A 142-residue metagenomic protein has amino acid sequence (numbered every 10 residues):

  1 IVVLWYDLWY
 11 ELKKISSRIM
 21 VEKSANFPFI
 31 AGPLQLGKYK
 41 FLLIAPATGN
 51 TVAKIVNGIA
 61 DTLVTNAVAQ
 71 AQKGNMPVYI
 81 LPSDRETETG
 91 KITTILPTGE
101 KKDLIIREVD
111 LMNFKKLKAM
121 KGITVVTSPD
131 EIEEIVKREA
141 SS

Functional and structural regions predicted by a protein language model:
I1-S142: A cross-family phosphate/adenosyl-ligand binding-site feature
